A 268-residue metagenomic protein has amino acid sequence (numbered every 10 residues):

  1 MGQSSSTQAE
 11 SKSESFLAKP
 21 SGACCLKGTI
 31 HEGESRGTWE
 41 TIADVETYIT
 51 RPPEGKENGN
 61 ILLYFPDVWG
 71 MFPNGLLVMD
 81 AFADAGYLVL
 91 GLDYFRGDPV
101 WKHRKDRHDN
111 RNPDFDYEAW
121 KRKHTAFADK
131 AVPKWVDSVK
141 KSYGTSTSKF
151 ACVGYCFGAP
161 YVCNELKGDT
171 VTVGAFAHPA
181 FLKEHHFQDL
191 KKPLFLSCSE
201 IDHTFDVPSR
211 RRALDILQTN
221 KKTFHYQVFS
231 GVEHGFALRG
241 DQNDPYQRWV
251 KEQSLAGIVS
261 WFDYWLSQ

Functional and structural regions predicted by a protein language model:
G2-Q268: N-terminal cap/leader regions of alpha/beta-hydrolase-fold enzymes, predominantly small-molecule hydrolases
